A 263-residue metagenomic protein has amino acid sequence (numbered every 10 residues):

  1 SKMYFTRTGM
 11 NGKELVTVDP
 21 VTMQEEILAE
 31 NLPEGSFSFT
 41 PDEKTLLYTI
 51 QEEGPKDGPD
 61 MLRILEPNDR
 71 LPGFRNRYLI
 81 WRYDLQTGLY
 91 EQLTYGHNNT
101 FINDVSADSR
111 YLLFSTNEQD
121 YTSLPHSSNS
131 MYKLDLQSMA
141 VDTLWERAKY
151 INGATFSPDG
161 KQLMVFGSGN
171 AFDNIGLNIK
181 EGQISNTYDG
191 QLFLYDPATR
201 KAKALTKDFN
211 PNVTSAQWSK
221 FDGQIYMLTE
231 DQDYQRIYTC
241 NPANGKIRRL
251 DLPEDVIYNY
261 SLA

Functional and structural regions predicted by a protein language model:
S1, T8-G9, V21: Acidic, proline/glycine-rich low-complexity intrinsically disordered segments
S1-K2, F37-T45, N103-Y111, A154-Q162 (+2 more regions): Blade-terminus and WD-like Trp-Asp/Gly-His loop motifs, strongest in beta-propeller folds
T6-V16, E30-G35, T49-L79, T94-T100 (+6 more regions): A flexible loop/linker signature enriched in serine peptidases of the S9 family
D19-M23, D84-G88, D135-M139, D196-R200 (+1 more regions): Short loop/turn segments that connect beta-strands within beta-propeller blades
Q24-A29, L89-T94, A140-W145, K201-T206 (+1 more regions): A short beta-strand motif characteristic of beta-propeller blades
I80-T87, M131-D135, A140, T155-F156 (+2 more regions): Hydrophobic, helix-prone linear segments
Y83-Y111, D196-R200, S215-W218: Extended amphipathic secondary-structure runs
